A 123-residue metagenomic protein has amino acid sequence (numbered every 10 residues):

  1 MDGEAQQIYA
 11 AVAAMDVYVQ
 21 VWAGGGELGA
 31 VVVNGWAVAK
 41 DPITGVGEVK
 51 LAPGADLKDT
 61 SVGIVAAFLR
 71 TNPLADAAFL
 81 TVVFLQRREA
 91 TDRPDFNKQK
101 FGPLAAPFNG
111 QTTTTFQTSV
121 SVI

Functional and structural regions predicted by a protein language model:
M1-V33, A55-I123: Beta-strand-rich recognition domains
V31-A55: Tryptophan-paired
